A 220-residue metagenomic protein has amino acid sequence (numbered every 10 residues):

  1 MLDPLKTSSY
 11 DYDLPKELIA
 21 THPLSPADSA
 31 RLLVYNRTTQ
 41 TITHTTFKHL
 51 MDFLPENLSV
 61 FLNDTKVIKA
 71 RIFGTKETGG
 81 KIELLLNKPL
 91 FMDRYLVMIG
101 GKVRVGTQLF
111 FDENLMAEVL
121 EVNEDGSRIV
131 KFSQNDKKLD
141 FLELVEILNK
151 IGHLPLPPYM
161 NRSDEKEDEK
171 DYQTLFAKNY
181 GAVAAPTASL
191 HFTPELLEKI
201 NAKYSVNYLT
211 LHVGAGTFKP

Functional and structural regions predicted by a protein language model:
M1-P220: A cross-family signal for N-terminal binding/gating loops and helix N-caps that shape access to the active site
